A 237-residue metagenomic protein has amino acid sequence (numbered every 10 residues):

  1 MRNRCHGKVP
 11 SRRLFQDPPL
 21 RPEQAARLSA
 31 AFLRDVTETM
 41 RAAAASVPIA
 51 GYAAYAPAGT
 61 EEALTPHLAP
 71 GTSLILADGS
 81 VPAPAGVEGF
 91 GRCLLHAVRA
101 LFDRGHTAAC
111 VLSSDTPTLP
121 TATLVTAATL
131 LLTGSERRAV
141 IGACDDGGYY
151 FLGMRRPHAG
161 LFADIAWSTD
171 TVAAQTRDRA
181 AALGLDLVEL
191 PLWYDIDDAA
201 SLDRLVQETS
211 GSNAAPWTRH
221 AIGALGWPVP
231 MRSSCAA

Functional and structural regions predicted by a protein language model:
M1-L14: N-terminal nucleotide-binding beta1-loop-alpha1 segment
R27-V47: A short, N-terminal amphipathic alpha-helix
P48-P57: Short beta-strand/loop segment that forms part of the nucleotide-sugar
A63-A108: Short phosphate-binding loop-to-helix
C110-L112: Short aromatic-hydrophobic micro-motifs that form the base-stacking/packing surface for donor nucleotide recognition
L119-D146: Conserved donor-nucleotide/metal-binding helix-loop-beta segment in metal-dependent transferases, i.e., the alpha-helix
H158-R179: Short, glycine-/small-residue-rich phosphate/pyrophosphate-handling segment
Q175-A237: Conserved alpha/beta core of the MobA/IspD/sugar-nucleotide pyrophosphorylase nucleotidyltransferase superfamily
